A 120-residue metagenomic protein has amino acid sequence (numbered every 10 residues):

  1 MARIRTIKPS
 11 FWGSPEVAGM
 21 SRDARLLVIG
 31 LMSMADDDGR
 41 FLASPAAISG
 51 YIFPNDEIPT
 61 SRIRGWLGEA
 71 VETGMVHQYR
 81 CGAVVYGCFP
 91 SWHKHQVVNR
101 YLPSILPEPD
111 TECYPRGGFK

Functional and structural regions predicted by a protein language model:
M1-G19, D56-K120: Winged-helix/helix-turn-helix nucleic-acid-interaction surface
R5-L42: Short alpha-helical segments that sit at the start of domains
W12, M32-S33, G50-F53, E57: A broad detector of the eukaryotic-type serine/threonine protein kinase catalytic domain
A24-L27, P45, I63, Y86: Short runs of predominantly hydrophobic/aromatic residues within well-ordered alpha helices that form helix-helix
M32, D36, F53, V71 (+1 more regions): Hydrophobic/aromatic-lined pockets within catalytic cores
D38-P54: Short acidic, hydrophobic short linear motifs in intrinsically disordered regions
